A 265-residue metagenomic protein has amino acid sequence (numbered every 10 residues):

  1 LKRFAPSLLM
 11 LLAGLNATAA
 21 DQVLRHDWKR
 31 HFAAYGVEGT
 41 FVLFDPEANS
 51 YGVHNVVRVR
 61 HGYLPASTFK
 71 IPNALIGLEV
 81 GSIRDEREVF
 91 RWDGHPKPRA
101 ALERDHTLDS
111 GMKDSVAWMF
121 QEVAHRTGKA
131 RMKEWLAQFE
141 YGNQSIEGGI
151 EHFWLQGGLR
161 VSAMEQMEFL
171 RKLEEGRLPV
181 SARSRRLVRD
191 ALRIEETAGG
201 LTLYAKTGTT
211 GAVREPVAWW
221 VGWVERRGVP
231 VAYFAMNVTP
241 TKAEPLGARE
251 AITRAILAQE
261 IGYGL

Functional and structural regions predicted by a protein language model:
K2-L8: Sec-dependent signal peptide recognition, specifically the positively charged N-region followed immediately by
M10-T18: Hydrophobic h-region of N-terminal signal peptides that target proteins for export in Gram-negative bacteria
T18-L64: Beta-lactamase-like hydrolase cores
A20-H31, Y35, G62, H125-A130 (+2 more regions): Structured C-terminal helix/loop/strand segments within mature extracytoplasmic catalytic/sensor domains
L24, E79-H95, V180-R185: Short, well-structured active-site flanking segments
N55-R60, R104-D105, K113-F120, E147-W154 (+2 more regions): Flexible glycine/proline-enriched surface loops and loop-helix/loop-strand junctions
G62-E86, G111: Active-site SXXK
A100, R104-L108, F120-E175: Mid-domain, small-residue-enriched loop/turn segments at the edges of structured enzyme/sensor domains
